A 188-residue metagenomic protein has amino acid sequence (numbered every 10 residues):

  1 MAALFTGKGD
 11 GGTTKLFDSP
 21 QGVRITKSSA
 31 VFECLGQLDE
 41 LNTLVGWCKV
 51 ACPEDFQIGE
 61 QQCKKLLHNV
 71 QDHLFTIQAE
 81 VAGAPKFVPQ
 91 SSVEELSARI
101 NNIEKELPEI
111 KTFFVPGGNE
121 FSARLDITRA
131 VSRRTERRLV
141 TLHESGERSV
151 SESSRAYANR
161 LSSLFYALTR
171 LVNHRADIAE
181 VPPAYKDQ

Functional and structural regions predicted by a protein language model:
M1-Q188: Phosphate/pyrophosphate-binding loop motifs in nucleotide- or prenyl diphosphate-using proteins
